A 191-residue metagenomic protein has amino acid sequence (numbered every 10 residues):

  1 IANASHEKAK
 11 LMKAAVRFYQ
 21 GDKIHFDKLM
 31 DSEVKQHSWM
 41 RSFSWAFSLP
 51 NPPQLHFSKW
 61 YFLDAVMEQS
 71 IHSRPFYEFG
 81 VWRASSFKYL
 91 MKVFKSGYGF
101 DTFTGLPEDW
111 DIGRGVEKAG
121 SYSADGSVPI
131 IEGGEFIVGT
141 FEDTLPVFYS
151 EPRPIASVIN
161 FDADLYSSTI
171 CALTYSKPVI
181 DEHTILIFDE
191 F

Functional and structural regions predicted by a protein language model:
I1-A2, K23-K35: Alpha-helical repeat scaffolds
A4-H6: Short helix-capping/linker turns of helical repeat alpha-solenoids
K8-V16: "A position-specific structural signal for the A-helix of alpha-solenoid helical repeats
D27-D31, P50-P53, F141: Short acidic/polar alpha-helix capping motifs at helix-coil junctions
H37-W39, F43, D64, E68-F191: S-adenosylmethionine/decaboxylated-SAM
S48-Y61: Conserved SAM-binding loop and adjacent beta-strand
